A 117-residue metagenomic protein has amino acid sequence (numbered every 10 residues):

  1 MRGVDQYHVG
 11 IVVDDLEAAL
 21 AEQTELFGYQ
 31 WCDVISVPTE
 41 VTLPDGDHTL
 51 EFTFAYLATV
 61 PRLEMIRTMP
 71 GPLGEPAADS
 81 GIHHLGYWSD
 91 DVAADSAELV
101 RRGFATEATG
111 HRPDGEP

Functional and structural regions predicted by a protein language model:
M1-G3, A77-A78: Short, flexible turn/loop "capping" segments at secondary-structure junctions
G3, I11-V60, A94-E116: Core segments of cupin and vicinal oxygen chelate
Q6-V9, H83-L85: Short active-site oxyanion
A58-P72: Amphipathic N-proximal alpha-helical interface segments
T68-V100: Long, charged/polar, surface-exposed segments that mediate recognition or autoinhibition
